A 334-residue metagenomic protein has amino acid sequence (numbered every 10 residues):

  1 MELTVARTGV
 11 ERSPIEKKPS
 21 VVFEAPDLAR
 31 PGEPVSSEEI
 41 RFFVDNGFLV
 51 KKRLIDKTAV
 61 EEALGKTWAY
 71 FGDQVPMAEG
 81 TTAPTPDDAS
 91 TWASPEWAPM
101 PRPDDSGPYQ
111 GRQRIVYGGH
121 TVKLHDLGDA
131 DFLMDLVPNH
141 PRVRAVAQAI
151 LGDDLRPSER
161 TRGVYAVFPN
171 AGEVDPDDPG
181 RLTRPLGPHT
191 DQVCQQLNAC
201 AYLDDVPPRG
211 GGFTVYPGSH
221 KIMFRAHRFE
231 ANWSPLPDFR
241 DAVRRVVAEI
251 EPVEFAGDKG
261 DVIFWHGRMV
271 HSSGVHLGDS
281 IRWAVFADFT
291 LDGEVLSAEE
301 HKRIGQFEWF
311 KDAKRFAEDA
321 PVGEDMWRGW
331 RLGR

Functional and structural regions predicted by a protein language model:
E2-A29, D73, T81, W97 (+3 more regions): Non-heme Fe(II)/2-oxoglutarate
E2-D45, K52-H189: Non-heme Fe(II)-dependent double-stranded beta-helix
K17, V206-V270: Double-stranded beta-helix
Y70-D73, D153, V206, I222 (+1 more regions): Phosphate/oxyanion-binding loops and surfaces in catalytic or ligand/nucleic-acid-binding neighborhoods
G107-P108, D175-L186, P237-E249, W283 (+1 more regions): Short, surface-exposed loop/helix-turn segments at secondary-structure junctions that function as lids/hinges flanking
P176-R181, N198-A199, R209-V215, F224-R228 (+1 more regions): A short secondary-structure junction signal
P185-Q192, M269-S273: Histidine-centered catalytic micro-motifs
H189-P208, A256-K259, F264, D288-D292: Short, conserved beta-strand element in jelly-roll/cupin
